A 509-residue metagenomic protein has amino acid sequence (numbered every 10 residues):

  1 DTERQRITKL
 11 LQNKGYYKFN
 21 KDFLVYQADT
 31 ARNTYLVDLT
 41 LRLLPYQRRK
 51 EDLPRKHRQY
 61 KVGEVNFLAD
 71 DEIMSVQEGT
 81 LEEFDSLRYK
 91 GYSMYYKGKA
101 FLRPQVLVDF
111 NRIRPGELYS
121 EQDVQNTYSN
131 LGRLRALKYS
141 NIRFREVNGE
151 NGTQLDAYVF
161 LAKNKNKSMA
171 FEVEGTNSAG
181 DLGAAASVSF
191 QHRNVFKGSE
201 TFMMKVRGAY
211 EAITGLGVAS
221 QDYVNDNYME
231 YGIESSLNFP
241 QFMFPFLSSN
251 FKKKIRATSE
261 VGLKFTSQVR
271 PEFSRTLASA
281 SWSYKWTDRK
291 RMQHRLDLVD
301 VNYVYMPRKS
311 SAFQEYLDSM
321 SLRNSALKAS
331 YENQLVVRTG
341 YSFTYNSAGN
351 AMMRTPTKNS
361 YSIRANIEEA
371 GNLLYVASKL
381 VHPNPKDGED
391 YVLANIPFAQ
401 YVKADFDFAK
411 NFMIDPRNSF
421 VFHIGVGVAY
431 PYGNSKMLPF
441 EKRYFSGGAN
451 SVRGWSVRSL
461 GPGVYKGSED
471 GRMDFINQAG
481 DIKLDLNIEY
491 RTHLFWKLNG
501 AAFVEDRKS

Functional and structural regions predicted by a protein language model:
D1-N177, A212, N250, V402 (+1 more regions): Periplasmic polypeptide-binding modules associated with outer-membrane biogenesis and secretion
T2, K9, F19-K21, A185-F190 (+6 more regions): Extended beta-sheet lipid-handling architectures
Y17, D52, I255, N350-R354 (+1 more regions): Short beta-strand/helix segments in adaptor/scaffold domains that form protein-protein interfaces within large
N20-K21, Y139-I142, T201-F202, M292-H294 (+3 more regions): Acidic/polar loop patches that form or flank catalytic/metal-binding clefts of enzymes that bind anionic ligands
T80-E83, Y92, T176-A179, R295-H493 (+1 more regions): C-terminal outer-membrane beta-barrel translocator/porin domains of Gram-negative envelope proteins and their
A100-F101, S120-R364, R453-G454, L460 (+1 more regions): Gram-negative/organellar outer-membrane beta-barrel architecture
S509: Conserved small/polar residues in nucleotide/adenosyl-binding loops
